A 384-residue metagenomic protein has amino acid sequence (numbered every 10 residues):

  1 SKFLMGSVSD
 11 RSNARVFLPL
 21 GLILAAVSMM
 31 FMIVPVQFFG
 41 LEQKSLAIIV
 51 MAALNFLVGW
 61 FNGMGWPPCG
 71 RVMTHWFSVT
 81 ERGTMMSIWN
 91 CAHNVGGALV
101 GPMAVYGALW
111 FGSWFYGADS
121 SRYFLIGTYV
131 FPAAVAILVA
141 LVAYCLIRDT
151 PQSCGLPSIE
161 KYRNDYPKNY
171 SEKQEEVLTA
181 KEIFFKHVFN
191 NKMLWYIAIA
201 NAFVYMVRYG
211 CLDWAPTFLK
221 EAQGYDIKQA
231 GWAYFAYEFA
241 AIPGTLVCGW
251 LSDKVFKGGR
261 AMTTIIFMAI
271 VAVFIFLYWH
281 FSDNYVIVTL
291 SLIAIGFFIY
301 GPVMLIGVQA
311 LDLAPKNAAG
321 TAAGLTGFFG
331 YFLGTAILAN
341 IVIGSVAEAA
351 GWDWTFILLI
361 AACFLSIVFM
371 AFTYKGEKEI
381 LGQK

Functional and structural regions predicted by a protein language model:
R11-L22, K254-M268: Cytoplasmic membrane-interface "Motif A"-like loop-to-helix N-cap segments of 12-TM Major Facilitator Superfamily
I23-K44, A269-D283: C-terminal ends and interior cores of transmembrane alpha-helices in multi-pass membrane transporters/permeases
L54-A92: Cytoplasmic helix-loop-helix junction between adjacent transmembrane helices in 12-TM secondary transporters
W89, H93-P151: Helix-loop-helix hairpin linking two adjacent transmembrane segments in secondary transporters
G97, K316-A349: A late C-terminal transmembrane helix in Major Facilitator Superfamily
S153-Y196: Juxtamembrane intracellular "pre-TM" segments in multi-pass secondary transporters
N191-L246, V303, T335, A339-I343: Extracytoplasmic gate region of multi-pass secondary transporters
G258-I306: C-terminal transmembrane helical hairpin of 12-TM major facilitator-type secondary transporters
